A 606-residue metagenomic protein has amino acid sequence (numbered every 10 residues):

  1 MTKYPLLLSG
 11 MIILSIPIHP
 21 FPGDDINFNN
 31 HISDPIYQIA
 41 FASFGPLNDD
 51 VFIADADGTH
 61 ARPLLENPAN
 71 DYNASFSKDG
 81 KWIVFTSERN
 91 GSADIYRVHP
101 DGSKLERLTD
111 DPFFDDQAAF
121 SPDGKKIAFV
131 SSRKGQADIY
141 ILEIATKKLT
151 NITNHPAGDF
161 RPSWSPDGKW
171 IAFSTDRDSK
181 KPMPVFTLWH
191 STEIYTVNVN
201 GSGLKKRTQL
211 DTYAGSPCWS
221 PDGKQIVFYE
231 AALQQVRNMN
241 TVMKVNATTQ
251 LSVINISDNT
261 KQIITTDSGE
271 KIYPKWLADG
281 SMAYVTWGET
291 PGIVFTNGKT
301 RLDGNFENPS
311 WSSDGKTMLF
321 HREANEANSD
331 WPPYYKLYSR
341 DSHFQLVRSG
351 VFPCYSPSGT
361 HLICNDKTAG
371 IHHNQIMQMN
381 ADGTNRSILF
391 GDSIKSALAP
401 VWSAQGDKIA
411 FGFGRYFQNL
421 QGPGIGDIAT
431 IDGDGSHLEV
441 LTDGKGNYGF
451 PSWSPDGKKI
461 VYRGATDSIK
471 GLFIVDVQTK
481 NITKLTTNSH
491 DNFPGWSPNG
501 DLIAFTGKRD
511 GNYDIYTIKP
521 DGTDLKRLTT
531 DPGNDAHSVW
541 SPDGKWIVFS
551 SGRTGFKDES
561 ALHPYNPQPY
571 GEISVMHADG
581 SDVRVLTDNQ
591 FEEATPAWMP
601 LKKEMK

Functional and structural regions predicted by a protein language model:
M1-P5: Positively charged n-region of N-terminal signal peptides that target proteins for export
L8-S33: Bacterial Sec-dependent signal peptides at the C-terminal "C-region" and cleavage site
I26-I32, P68-T86, P112-V130, P156-S174 (+10 more regions): Conserved beta-propeller blade repeats
Y37, N297-G298, A578, A597-K606: Short beta-strand-to-coil "C-cap" segments at the C-terminal boundary of structured domains/repeats, marking
S43-V51, L65-N70, T86-Y96, T109-F114 (+20 more regions): A flexible loop/linker signature enriched in serine peptidases of the S9 family
D55-T59, H99-S103, E143-K147, N198-S202 (+8 more regions): Short loop/turn segments that connect beta-strands within beta-propeller blades
A61-R62, L105-E106, T150, K205 (+6 more regions): A structural motif specific to WD40 beta-propellers
